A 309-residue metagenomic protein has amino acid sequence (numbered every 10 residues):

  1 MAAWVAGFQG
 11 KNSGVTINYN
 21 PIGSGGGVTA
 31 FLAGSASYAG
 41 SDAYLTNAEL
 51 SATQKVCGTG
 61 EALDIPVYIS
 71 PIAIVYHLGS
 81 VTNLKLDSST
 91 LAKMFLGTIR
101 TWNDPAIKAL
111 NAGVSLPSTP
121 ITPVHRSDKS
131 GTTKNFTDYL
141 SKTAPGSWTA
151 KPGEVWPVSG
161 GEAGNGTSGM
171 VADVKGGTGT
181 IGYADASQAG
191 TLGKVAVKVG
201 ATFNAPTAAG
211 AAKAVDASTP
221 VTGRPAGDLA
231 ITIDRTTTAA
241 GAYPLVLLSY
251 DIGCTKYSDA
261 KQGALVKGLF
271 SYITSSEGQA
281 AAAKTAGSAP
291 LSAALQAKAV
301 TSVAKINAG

Functional and structural regions predicted by a protein language model:
M1-K108, T167, V171-D173, A184-G190: N-terminal segment of the mature folded domain
A2-G14, L32-A36, Y44, Y76-S80 (+9 more regions): Sec-exported extracytoplasmic/periplasmic mature domains
G7, N111-T119, T236-G309: Extracellular/periplasmic juxtamembrane helices and adjacent flexible linkers that interface with membrane partners
T16-Y19, E61-A62, Y76-T82, P120-R126 (+3 more regions): Second-shell loop/turn segments in exported
V28, K129-G223: Ligand-binding pocket segment of bilobal, Venus flytrap-like solute-binding proteins
F31-A33, C57-T59, I65-I69, K85 (+4 more regions): Extracellular/periplasmic catalytic domains that process cell-envelope and extracellular macromolecules
P71-H77, V81-V171: Extracytoplasmic ligand-binding site segments that recognize negatively charged/polar headgroups
T202-A264: C-terminal lobe and pocket-closing loops of periplasmic/extracytoplasmic Venus-flytrap solute-binding proteins
